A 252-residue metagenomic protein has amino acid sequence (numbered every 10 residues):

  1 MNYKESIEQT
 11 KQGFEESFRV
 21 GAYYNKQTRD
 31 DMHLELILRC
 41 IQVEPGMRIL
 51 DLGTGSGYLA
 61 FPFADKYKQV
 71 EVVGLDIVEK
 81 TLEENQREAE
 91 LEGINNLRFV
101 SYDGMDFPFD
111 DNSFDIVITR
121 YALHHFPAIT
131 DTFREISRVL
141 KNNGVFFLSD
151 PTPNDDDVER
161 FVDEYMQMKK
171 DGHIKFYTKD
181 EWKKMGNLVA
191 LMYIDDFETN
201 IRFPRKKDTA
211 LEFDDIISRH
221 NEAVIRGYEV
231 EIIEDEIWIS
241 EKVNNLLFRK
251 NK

Functional and structural regions predicted by a protein language model:
M1-V43, Y58-P62, K207-A210: Conserved class I S-adenosyl-L-methionine
L50, S56-D106: Class I SAM-dependent methyltransferase SAM/SAH-binding core
M105-I116: A short acidic, Gly/Pro-enriched loop at the edge of an enzyme's catalytic core that lines a small-molecule cofactor
I116-P127: A short SAM/SAH-binding and catalytic strip from SAM-dependent methyltransferases
T130-N142: A short glycine-rich, Lys/Arg-flanked "PGG" loop and its adjoining helix->strand segment in the class I
F147-K170: Conserved class I S-adenosyl-L-methionine
K175-V189: Short alpha-helix
I194-K252: Conserved Class I S-adenosyl-L-methionine
